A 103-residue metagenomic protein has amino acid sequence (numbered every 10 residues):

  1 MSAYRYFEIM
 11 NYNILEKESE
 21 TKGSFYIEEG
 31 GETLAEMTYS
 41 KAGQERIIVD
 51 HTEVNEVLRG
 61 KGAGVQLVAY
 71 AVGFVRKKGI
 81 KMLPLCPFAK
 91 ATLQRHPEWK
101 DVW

Functional and structural regions predicted by a protein language model:
M1-I9: Short, Lys/Arg-enriched N-terminal segments with co-localized hydrophobic residues within the first ~10-30 amino acids
E8-N13, I27: Structure-specific DNA junction-binding interface
G23-L34: Conserved beta-hairpin
K41-V49, K81: A conserved beta-turn-beta hairpin within the catalytic core of GNAT-like acetyltransferases that forms part
T52-R59: A short, internal acetyl-CoA/4′-phosphopantetheine-binding micro-motif in the GNAT/acyltransferase core
G60-A71: Conserved acetyl-CoA-binding loop-helix of GNAT-fold acetyltransferases
Y70-W103: C-terminal structural segments of small proteins and small subunits
